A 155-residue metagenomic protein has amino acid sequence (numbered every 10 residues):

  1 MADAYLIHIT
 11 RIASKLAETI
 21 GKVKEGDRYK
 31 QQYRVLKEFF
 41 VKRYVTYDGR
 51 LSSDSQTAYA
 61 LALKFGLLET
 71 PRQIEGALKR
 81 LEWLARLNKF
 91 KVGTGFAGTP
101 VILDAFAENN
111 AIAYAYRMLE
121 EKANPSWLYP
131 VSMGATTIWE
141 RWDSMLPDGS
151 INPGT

Functional and structural regions predicted by a protein language model:
M1-T155: Active-site core of glycosidic bond-cleaving carbohydrate-active enzymes
